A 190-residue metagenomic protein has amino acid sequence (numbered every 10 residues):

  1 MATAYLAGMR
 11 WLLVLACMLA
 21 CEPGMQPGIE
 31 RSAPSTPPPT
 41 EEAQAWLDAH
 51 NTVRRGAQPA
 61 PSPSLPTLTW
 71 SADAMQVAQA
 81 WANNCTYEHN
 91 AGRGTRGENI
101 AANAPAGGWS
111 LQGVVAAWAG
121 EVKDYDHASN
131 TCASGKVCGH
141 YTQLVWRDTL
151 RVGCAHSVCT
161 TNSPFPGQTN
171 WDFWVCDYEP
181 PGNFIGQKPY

Functional and structural regions predicted by a protein language model:
M1-A7: N-terminal secretory signal peptides that target proteins for export/translocation
A7-V14: Sec-dependent signal peptide recognition, specifically the positively charged N-region followed immediately by
M18-A20: C-terminal motif of bacterial Sec signal peptides marking the signal peptidase cleavage site
E22-G24: Bacterial signal peptide processing site
P37-G97: Short, well-ordered surface patches within globular domains
W46-L47, P66-T67, V77, N99-A102 (+3 more regions): Structural recognition of the beta-strand scaffold that forms the well-ordered cores of secreted hydrolase catalytic
R93-V115: A solvent-exposed, acidic/Ser-Thr-rich amphipathic alpha-helical stretch
G107-Y190: Disulfide-stabilized extracellular recognition modules
